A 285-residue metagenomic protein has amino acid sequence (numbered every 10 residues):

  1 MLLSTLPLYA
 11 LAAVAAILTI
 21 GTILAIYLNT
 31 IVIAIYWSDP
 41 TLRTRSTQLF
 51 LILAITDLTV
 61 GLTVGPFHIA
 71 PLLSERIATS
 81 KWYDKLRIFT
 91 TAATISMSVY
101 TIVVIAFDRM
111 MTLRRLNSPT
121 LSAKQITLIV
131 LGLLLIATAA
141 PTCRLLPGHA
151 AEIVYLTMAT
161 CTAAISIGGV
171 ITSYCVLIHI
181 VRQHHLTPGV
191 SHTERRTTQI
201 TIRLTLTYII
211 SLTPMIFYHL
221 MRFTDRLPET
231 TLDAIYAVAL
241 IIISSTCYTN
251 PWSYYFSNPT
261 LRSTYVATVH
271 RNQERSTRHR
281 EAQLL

Functional and structural regions predicted by a protein language model:
M1-I31: Extracellular N-terminal segment of 7TM GPCRs
L3-L11, D39-R43, R76-A78, P119-A123 (+3 more regions): Helix-boundary and loop/linker segments of multi-pass membrane transporters
L11-T19, S46-I105, T112-R115, L156-A159: Extracellular TM2-ECL1-early TM3 structural module of rhodopsin-like
V14-G21, L53, I126-A137, L204 (+3 more regions): Hydrophobic alpha-helical transmembrane segments of polytopic
L18, T22, T59-R76, I88-T91 (+6 more regions): Helix-to-loop junction signature of class
T59, L73, T94-V104, M111-A151 (+1 more regions): Fourth transmembrane helix
I129, C175-Y218: Intracellular effector-coupling site of seven-transmembrane GPCRs, centered on the ICL3-to-TM6 transition
V170, T207-I210, I216-L220, A237-E281 (+1 more regions): Seventh transmembrane helix
